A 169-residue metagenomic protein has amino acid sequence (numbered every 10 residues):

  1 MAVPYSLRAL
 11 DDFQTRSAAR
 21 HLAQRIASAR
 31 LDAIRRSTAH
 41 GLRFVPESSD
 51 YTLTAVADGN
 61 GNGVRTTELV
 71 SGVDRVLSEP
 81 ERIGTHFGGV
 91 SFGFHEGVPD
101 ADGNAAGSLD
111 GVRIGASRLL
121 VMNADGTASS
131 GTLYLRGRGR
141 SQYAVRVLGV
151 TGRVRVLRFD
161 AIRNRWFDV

Functional and structural regions predicted by a protein language model:
M1-Q24, L31, A39, F44-V169: N-terminal helix-rich module
